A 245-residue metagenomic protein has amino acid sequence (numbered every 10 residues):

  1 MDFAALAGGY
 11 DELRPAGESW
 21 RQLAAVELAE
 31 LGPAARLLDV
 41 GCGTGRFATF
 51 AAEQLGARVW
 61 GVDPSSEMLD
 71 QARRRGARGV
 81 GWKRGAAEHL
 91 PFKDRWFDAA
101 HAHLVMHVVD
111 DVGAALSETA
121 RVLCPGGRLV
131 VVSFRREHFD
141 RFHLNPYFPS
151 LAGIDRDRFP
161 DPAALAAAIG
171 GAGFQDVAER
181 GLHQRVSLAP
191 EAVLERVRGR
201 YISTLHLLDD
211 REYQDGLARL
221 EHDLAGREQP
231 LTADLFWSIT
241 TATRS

Functional and structural regions predicted by a protein language model:
M1-P33, R46-F50, M68-Q71, H138 (+1 more regions): Conserved class I S-adenosyl-L-methionine
R36-V40, T44-H89: Class I SAM-dependent methyltransferase SAM/SAH-binding core
T44, V177-S245: Conserved Class I S-adenosyl-L-methionine
H101: A conserved beta-strand element that flanks and buttresses the S-adenosyl-L-methionine
L104-V108: Short catalytic micro-motifs in class I SAM-dependent methyltransferases
G113-P125: A short glycine-rich, Lys/Arg-flanked "PGG" loop and its adjoining helix->strand segment in the class I
R128-R158: Conserved class I S-adenosyl-L-methionine
R158-A172: Short alpha-helix
